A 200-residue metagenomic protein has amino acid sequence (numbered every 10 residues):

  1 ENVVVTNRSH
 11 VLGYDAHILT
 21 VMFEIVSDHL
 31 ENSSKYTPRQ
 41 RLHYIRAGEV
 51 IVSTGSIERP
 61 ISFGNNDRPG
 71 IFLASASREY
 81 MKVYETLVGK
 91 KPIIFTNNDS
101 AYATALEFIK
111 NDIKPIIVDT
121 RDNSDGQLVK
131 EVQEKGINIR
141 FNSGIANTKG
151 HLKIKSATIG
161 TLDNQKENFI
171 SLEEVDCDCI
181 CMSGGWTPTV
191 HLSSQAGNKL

Functional and structural regions predicted by a protein language model:
E1-L200: Residues forming the flavin
